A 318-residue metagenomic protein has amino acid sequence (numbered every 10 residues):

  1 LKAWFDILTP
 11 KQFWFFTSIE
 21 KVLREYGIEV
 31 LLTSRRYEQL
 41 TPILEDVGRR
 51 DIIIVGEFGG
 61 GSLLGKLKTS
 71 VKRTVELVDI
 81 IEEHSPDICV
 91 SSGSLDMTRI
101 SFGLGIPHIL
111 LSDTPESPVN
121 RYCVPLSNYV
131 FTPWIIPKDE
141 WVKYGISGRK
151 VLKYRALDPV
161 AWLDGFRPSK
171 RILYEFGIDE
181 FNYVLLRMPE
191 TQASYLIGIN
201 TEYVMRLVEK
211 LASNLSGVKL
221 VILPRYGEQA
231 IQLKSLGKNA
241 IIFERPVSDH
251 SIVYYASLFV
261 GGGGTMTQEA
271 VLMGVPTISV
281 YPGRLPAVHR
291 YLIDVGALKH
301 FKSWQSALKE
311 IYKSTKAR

Functional and structural regions predicted by a protein language model:
F5-T17, A193-L196: A short, glycine/small-residue-rich beta-strand->loop->alpha-helix junction that serves as a flexible
R24-T69: Conserved nucleotide-sugar phosphate-binding/catalytic loop shared by glycosyltransferases and other
V47-G60, V208-F243: Catalytic donor nucleotide-activated moiety binding site of glycosyltransferases and closely related
R73-L77, G227-M266: Donor nucleotide-activated moiety binding/catalytic core segment of transferases that use nucleotide-activated donors
C89-I100, L110-L111, S251-H289: A donor-sugar binding/catalytic signature common to diverse glycosyltransferases and related nucleotide-sugar
I109-L110, N120-T132, V253: A conserved, positively charged/aromatic
F131-I199: A nucleotide-sugar donor-handling region in carbohydrate enzymes
L272-A317: Catalytic binding pocket for nucleotide-activated donors in carbohydrate/polymer assembly enzymes
